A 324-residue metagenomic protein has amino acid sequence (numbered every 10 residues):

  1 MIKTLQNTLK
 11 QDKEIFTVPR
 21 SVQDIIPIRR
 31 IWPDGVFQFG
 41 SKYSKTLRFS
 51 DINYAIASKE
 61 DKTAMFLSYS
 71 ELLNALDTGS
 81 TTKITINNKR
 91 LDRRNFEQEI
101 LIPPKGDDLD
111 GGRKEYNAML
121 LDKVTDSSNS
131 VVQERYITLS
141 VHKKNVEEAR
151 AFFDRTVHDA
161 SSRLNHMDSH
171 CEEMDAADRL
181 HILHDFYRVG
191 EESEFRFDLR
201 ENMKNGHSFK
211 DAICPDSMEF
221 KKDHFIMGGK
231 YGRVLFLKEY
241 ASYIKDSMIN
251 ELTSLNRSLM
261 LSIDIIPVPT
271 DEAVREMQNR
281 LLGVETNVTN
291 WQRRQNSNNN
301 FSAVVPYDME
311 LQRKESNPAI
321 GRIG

Functional and structural regions predicted by a protein language model:
M1-G324: Extended, folded cores of ATP/NTP-driven motor/assembly subunits in large transport and secretion machines
